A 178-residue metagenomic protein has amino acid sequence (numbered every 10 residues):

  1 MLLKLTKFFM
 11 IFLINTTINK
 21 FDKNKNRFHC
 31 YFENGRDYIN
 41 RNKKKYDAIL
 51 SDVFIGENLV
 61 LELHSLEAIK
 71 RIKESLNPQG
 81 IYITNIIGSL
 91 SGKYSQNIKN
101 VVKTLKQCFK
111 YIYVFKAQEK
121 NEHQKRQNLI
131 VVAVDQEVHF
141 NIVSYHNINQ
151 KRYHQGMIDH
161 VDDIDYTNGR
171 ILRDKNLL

Functional and structural regions predicted by a protein language model:
M1-T84, S91-I98, K106-C108: The AdoMet/dcAdoMet-binding core of the Class I SAM-like
G88-G92, E119-K120: Short histidine/acidic/glycine/proline-rich micro-motifs that form metal- and phosphate-coordinating active-site loops
N100-T104, L129: Alpha-helical scaffold elements adjacent to nucleotide-binding pockets in ATP/GTP-utilizing enzyme cores
Y111-L178: Soluble small-group transferase modules, centered on the S-adenosyl donor enzyme superfamily
